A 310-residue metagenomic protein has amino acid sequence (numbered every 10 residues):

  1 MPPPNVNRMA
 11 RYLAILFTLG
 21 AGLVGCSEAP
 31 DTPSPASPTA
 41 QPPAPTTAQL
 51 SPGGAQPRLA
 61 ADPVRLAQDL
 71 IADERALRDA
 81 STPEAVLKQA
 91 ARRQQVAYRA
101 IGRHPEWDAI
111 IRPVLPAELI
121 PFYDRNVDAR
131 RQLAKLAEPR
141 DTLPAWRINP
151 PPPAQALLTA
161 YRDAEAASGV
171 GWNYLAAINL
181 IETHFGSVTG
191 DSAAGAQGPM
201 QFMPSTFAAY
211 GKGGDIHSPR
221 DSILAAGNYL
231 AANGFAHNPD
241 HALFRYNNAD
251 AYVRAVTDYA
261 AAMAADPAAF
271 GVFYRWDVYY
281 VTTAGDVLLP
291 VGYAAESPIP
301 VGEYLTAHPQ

Functional and structural regions predicted by a protein language model:
P2-L13: Bacterial N-terminal signal peptides that target proteins for export
Y12, P43-Q49, G53: Intrinsic disorder/low-complexity detector
L13-L19: Sec-dependent N-terminal signal peptides
L23-G25: C-terminal motif of bacterial Sec signal peptides marking the signal peptidase cleavage site
S27-T47: Short, low-complexity, disordered segments immediately C-terminal to signal peptides in bacterial exported proteins
A29, L50, G54-L158: N-terminal export signals and maturation junctions of secreted/periplasmic proteins
E106-P290, T306: Catalytic glycan-binding domains that act on GlcNAc-containing polysaccharides
A295-Q310: Extended, helix-rich structural scaffolds rather than catalytic motifs
